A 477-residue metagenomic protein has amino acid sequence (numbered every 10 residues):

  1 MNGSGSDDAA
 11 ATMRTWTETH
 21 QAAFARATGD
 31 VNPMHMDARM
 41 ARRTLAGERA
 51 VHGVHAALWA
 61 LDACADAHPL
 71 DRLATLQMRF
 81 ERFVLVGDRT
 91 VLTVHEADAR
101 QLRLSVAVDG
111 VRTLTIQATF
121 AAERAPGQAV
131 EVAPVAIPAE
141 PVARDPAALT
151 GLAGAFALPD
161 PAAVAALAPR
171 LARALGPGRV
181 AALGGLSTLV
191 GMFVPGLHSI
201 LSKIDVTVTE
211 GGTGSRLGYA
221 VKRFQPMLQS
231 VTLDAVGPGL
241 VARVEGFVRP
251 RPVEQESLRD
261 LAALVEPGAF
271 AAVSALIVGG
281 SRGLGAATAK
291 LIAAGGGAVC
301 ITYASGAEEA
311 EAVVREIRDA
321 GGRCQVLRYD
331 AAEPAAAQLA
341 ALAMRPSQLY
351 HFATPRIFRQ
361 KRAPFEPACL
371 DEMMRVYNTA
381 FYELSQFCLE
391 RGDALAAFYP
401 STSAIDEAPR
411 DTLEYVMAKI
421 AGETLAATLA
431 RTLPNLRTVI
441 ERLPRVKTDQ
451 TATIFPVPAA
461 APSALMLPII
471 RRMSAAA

Functional and structural regions predicted by a protein language model:
M1-W16, L73-A148, S202, V208-A275: HotDog/MaoC-like acyl-thioester-processing domains
N2, P250, I440-A477: C-terminal helical subdomain
N2-R49, P126-G178: Catalytic strand-loop segment that frames the active site of acyl-thioester-processing enzymes
T28, R42-R43, E48-L73, A163-D205: Active-site helix/loop of acyl-thioester processing domains in fatty-acid/polyketide metabolism, spanning hotdog-fold
A262, E266, T354-L433, R442-T451 (+1 more regions): Catalytic loop of short-chain dehydrogenase/reductase
S281-R282: Conserved glycine-rich cofactor-binding loop
G296-A312: Conserved glycine-rich Rossmann-like NAD(P)H-binding loop of the short-chain dehydrogenase/reductase
I317-P334: Rossmann-fold cofactor-recognition segment
